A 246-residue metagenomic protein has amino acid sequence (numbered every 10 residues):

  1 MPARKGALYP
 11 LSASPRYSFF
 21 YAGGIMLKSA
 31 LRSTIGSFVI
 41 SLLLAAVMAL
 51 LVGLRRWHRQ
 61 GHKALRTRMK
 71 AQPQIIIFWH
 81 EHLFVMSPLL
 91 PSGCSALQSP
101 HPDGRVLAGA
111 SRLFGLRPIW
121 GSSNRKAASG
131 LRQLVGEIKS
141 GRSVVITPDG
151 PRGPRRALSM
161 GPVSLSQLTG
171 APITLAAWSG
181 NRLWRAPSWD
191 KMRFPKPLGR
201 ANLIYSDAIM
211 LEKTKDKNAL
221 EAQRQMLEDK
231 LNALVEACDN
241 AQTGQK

Functional and structural regions predicted by a protein language model:
M1-I25: N-terminal amphipathic/basic-hydrophobic helices that include classical n-h-c signal peptides and signal-anchor
Y17-S92, G109, M226-K246: Membrane-anchoring hydrophobic helices of lipid-metabolizing enzymes
F38-Q60, Q98-K139: Membrane-interfacial amphipathic helices and adjacent loop/beta segments that form the lipid-substrate binding surface
P73-R125, T169, R185: Catalytic core of membrane glycerolipid acyltransferases/transacylases, capturing the structured, soluble-facing
S99, G121, T147, L175-W178: Generic beta-sheet signal
Q133-L165, T169: Catalytic-site beta-strand/loop segments enriched in glycine and acidic/polar residues
A157-K217: A cross-family acyltransferase "interaction/gating" segment
